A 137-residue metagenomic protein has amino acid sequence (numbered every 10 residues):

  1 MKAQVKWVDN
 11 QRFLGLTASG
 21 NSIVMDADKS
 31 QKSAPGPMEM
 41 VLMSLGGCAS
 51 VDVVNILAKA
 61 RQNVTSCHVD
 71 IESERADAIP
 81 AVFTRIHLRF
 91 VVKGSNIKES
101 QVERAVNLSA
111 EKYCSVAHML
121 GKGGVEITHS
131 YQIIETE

Functional and structural regions predicted by a protein language model:
M1-M43, V54-E137: Extended beta-strand/beta-hairpin segments
V51: Short glycine/serine/threonine-rich phosphate/pyrophosphate-binding segments that cradle anionic phosphate groups
